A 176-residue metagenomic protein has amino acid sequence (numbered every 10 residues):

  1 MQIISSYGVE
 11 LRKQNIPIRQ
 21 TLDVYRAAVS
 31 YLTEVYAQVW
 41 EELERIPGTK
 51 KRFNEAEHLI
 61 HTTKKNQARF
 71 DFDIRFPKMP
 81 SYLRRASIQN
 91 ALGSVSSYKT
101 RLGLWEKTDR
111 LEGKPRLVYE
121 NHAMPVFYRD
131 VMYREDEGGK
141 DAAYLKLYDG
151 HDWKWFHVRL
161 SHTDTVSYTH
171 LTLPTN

Functional and structural regions predicted by a protein language model:
M1-L171: Nucleic-acid substrate recognition interfaces
T172-N176: A short, hydrophobic C-terminal helix/tail in secreted or cell-surface proteins
